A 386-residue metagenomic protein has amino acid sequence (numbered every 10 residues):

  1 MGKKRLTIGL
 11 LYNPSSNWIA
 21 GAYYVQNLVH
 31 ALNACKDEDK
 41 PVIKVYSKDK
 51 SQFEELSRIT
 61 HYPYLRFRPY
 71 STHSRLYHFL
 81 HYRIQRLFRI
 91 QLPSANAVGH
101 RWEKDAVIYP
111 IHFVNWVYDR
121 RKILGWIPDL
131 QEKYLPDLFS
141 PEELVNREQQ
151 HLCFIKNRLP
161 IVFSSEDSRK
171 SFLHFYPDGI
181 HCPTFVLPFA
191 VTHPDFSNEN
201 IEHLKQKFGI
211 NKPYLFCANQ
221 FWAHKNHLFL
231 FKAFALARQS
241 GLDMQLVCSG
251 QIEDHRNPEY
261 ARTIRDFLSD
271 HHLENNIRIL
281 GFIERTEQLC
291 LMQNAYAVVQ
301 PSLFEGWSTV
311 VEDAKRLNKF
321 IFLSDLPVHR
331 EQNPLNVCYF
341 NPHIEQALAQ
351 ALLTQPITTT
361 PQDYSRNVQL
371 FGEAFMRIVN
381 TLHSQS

Functional and structural regions predicted by a protein language model:
M1-S386: Carbohydrate transferase catalytic cores enriched for Leloir-type hexosyltransferases
